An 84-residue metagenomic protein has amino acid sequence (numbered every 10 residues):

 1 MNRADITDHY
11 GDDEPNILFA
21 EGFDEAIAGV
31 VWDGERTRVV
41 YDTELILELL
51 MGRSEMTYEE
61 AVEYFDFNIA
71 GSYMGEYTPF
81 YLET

Functional and structural regions predicted by a protein language model:
M1-T84: C-terminal alpha-helical interaction appendages
